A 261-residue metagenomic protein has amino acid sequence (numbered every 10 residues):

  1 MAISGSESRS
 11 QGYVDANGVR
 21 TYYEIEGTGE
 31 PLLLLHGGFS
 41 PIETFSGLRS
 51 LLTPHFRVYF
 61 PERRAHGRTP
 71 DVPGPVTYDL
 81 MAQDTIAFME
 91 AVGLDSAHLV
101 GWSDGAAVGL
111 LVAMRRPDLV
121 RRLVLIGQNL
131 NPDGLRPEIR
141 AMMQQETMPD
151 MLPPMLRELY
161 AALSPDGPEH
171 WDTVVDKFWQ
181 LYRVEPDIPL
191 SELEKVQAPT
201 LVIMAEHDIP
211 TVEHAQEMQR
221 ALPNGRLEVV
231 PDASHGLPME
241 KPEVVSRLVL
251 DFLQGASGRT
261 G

Functional and structural regions predicted by a protein language model:
A2-R20: N-terminal cap/lid segment of alpha/beta-hydrolase-fold proteins
D15, V19-P70: Conserved HGGG/HGGXW glycine-rich cap/lid loop of the alpha/beta-hydrolase fold
S46-G47, Y59-V100: Active-site loop/oxyanion-hole signature of alpha/beta-hydrolase fold enzymes
A107-R115, L119-L156: Flexible "cap/lid" loop of the alpha/beta hydrolase fold
D176-E192, E206: Active-site nucleophile elbow and catalytic-triad environment of alpha/beta-hydrolase enzymes
V196, V202-M204: Short beta-strand/loop motif that positions the catalytic acidic residue of the alpha/beta-hydrolase fold
I209-H214: Conserved alpha/beta-hydrolase "acid-adjacent" motif
G225-R226, P231-G261: Catalytic active-site module of serine/aspartate enzymes centered on a nucleophile-bearing elbow/loop
